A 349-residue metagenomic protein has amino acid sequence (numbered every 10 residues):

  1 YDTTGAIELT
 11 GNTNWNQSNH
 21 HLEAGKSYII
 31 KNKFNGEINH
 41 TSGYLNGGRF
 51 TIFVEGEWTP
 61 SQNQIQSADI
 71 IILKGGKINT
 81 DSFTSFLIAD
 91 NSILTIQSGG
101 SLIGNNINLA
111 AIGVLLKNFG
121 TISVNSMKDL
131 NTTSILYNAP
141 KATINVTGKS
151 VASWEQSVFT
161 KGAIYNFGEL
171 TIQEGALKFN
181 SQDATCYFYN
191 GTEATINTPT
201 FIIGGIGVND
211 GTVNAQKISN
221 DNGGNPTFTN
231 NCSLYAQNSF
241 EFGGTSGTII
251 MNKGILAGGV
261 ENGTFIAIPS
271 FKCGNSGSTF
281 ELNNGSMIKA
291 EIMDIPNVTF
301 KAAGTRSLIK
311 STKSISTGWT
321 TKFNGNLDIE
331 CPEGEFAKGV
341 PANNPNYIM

Functional and structural regions predicted by a protein language model:
Y1-M349: Extracellular beta-strand-rich, repetitive "passenger/adhesive" scaffolds that bind or process carbohydrates
